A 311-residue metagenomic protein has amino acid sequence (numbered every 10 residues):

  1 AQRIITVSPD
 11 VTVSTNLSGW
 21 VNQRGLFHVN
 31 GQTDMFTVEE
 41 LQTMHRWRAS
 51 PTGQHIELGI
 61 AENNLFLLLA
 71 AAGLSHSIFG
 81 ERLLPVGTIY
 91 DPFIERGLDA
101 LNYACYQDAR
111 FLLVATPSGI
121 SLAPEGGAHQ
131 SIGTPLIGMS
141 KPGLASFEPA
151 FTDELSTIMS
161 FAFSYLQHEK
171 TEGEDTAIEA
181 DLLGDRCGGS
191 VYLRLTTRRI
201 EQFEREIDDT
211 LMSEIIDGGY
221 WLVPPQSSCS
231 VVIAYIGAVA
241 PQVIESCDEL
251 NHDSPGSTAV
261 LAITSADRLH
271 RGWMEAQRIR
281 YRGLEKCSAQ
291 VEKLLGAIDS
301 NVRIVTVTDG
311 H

Functional and structural regions predicted by a protein language model:
A1, E62, V307-H311: Short, intrinsically disordered, charge-balanced linker/junction segments flanking boundaries in proteins
A1-S14: Active-site pocket-lining segments that scaffold enzyme catalytic pockets across diverse folds
Q2-I4, S50-G53, I78-P85, Q107-F111 (+6 more regions): Short coil/turn connectors at secondary-structure junctions
I5, R82-I89, A150, R194 (+1 more regions): Beta-strand segments within the central parallel beta-sheet cores of soluble alpha/beta enzyme folds
D10-V11, I60-N64, I89, T197 (+1 more regions): Short, flexible loop/turn elements at secondary-structure junctions
N16-I137, E154-S160, I244, L261 (+1 more regions): Thiamine diphosphate
Q54-E62, E148, V232-I236: Short acidic-aromatic active-site loops that bind/stabilize oxyanions
P117, S121-A128, M139, S146 (+2 more regions): Thiamine diphosphate
